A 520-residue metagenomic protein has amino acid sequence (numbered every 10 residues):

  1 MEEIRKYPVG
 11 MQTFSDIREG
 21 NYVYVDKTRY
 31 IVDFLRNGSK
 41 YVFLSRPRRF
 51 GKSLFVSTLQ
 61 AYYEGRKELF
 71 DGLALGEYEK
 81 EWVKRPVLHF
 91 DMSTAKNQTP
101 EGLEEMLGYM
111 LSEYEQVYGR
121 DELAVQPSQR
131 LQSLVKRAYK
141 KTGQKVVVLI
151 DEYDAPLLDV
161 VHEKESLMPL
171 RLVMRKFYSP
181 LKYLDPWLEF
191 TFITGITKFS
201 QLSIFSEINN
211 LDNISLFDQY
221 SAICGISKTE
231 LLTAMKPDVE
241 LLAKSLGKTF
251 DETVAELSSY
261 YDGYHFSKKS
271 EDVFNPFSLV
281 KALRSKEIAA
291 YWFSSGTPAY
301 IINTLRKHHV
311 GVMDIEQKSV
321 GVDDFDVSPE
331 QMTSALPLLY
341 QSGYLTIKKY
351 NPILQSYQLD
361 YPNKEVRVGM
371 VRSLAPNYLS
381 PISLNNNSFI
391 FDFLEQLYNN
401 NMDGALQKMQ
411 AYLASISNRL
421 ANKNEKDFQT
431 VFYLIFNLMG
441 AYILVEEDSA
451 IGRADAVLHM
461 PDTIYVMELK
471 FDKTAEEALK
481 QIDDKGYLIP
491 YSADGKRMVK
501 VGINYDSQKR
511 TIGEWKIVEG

Functional and structural regions predicted by a protein language model:
M1-N424, M439: Phosphate-binding site recognition
A138-T142, I435-P461: Active-site metal-binding core of divalent-cation-utilizing nuclease and nuclease-like domains
V147, T463-Y465, V499: Structural motif
M168-V173, F471-L488: Mg2+/Mn2+-dependent nuclease catalytic core
F177-L184, P337-L345, Y433-N437, A441 (+1 more regions): Metal-dependent nuclease catalytic cores in nucleic-acid-processing enzymes, especially RNase H-like/related
F432, A454-F471, K485: Conserved catalytic cores of phosphodiester-cleaving nucleases, focusing on short active-site segments
P490, K496-G520: Domain-level recognition of nuclease-like catalytic cores that cleave nucleotide substrates
